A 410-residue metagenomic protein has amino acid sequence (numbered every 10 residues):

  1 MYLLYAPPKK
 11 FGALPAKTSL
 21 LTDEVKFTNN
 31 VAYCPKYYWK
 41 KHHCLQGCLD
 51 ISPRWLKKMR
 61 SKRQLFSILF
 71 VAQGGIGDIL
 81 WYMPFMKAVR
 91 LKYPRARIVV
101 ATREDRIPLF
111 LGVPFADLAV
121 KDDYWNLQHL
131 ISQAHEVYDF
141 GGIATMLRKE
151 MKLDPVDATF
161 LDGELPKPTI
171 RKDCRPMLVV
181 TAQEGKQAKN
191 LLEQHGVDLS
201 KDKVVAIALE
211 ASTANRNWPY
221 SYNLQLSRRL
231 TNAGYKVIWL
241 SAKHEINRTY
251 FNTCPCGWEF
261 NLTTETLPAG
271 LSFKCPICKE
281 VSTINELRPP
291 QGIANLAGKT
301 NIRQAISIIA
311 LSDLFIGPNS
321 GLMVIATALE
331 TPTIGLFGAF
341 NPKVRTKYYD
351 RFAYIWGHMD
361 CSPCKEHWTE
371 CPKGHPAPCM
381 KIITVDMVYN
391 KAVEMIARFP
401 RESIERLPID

Functional and structural regions predicted by a protein language model:
Y2-D410: Catalytic machinery of carbohydrate-active enzymes, primarily nucleotide-sugar-dependent glycosyltransferases
